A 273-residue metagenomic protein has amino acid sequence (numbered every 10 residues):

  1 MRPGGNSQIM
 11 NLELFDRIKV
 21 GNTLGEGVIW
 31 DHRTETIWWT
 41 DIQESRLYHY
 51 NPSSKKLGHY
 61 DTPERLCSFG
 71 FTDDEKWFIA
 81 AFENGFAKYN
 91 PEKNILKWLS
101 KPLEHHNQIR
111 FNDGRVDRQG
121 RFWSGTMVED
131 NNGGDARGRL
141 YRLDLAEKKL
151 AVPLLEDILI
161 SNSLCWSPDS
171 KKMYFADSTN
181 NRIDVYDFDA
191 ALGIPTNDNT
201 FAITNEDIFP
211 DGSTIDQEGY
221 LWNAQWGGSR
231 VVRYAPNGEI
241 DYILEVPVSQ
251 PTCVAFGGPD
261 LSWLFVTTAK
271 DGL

Functional and structural regions predicted by a protein language model:
E13-K19, K55-D61, K97-E104, K149-E156 (+2 more regions): A short beta-strand motif characteristic of beta-propeller blades
V20-T34, P63-F78, H105-F122, A151-K172 (+2 more regions): Beta-rich, blade/repeat-based domains predominating in secreted/periplasmic proteins but also intracellular
H32, I37-I42, I79-E83, S124-G134 (+3 more regions): Conserved beta-strand positions in repeat-built beta-propeller and related beta-rich domains
R46-Y48, G85-A87, G138-Y141, R182-D184 (+1 more regions): A short loop-to-beta-strand structural motif that recurs across blades of beta-propeller domains
P52, D74-K76, Y141-K148, V232-I243 (+3 more regions): Flexible "stalk/tail and boundary" regions
N94-L154: Hydrophobic alpha-helical segments and helix pairs
N181-R182, A202-P236: Loop/turn-rich, solvent-exposed surfaces of beta-rich toroidal or solenoidal domains
Y186-I194: Short loop/turn segments immediately following beta-strands, especially the blade-tip and inter-blade linker loops
